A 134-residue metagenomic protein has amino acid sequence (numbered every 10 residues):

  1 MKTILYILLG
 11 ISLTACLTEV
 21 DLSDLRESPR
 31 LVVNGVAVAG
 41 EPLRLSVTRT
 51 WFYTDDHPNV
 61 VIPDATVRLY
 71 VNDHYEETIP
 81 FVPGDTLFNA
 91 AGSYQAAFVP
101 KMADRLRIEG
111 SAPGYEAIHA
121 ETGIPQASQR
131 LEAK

Functional and structural regions predicted by a protein language model:
M1-L9: Sec-dependent signal peptide recognition, specifically the positively charged N-region followed immediately by
S12-A15: C-terminal motif of bacterial Sec signal peptides marking the signal peptidase cleavage site
L17-K134: A sequence/structural signal for flexible, mid-protein segments enriched in small/helix-disrupting residues
